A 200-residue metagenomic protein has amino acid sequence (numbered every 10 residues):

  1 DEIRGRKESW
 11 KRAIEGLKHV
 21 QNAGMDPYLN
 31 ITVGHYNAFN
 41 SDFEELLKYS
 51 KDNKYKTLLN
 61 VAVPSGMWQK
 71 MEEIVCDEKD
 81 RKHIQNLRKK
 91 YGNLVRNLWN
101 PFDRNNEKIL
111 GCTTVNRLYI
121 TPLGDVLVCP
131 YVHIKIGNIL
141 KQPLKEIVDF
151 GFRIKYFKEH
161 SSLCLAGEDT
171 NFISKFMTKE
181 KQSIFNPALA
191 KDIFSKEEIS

Functional and structural regions predicted by a protein language model:
D1-T114, P122-L127, Y131, I139: Radical SAM enzyme [4Fe-4S]-AdoMet core and its adjacent flexible, acidic and glycine-rich loops/tails across
V126, P130-S200: Flexible mid-to-C-terminal extensions adjoining Fe-S/redox cofactors in radical SAM and related proteins
